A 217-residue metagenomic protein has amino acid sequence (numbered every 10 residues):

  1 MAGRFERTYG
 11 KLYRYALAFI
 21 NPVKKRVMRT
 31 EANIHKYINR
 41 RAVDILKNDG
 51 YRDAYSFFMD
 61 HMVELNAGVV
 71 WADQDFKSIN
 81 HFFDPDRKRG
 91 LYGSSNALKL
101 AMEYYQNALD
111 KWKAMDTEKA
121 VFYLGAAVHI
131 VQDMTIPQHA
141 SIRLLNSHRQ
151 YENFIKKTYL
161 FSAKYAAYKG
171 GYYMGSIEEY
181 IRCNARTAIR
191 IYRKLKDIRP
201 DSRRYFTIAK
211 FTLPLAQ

Functional and structural regions predicted by a protein language model:
M1-A114, F122, A140-Q217: N-terminal, motif-rich segments that launch catalysis or mediate targeting to/interaction with membranes, typified by
A120-S141: Active-site alpha-helical segments that house and flank conserved acidic catalytic motifs for diphosphate chemistry
